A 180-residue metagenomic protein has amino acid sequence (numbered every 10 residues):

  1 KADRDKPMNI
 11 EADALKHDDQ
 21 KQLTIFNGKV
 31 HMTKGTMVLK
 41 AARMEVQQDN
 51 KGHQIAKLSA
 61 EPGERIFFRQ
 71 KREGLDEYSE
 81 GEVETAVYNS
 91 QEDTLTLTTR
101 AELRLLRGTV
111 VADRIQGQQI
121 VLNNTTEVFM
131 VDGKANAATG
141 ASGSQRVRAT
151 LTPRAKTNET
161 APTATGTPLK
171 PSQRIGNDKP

Functional and structural regions predicted by a protein language model:
K1-P180: Mature-chain termini and adjacent capping regions
